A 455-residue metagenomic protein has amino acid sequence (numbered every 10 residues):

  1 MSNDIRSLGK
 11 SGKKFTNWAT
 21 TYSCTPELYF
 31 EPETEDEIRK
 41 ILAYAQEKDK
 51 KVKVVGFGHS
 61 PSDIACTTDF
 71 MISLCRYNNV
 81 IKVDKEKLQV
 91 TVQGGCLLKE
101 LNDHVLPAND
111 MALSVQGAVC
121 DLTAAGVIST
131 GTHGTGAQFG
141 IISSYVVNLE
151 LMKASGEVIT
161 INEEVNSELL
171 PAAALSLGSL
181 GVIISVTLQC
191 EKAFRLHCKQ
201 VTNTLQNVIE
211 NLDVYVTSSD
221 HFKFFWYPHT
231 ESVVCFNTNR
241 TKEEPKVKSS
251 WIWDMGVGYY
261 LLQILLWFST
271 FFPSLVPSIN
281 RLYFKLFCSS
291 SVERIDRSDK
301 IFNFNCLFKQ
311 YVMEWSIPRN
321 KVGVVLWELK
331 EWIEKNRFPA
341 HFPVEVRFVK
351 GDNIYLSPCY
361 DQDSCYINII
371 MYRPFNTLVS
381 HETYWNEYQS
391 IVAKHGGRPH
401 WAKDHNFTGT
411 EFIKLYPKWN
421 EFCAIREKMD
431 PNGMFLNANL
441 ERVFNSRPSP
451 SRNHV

Functional and structural regions predicted by a protein language model:
M1-V455: Noncatalytic alpha-helical scaffold of FAD-dependent oxidoreductases
